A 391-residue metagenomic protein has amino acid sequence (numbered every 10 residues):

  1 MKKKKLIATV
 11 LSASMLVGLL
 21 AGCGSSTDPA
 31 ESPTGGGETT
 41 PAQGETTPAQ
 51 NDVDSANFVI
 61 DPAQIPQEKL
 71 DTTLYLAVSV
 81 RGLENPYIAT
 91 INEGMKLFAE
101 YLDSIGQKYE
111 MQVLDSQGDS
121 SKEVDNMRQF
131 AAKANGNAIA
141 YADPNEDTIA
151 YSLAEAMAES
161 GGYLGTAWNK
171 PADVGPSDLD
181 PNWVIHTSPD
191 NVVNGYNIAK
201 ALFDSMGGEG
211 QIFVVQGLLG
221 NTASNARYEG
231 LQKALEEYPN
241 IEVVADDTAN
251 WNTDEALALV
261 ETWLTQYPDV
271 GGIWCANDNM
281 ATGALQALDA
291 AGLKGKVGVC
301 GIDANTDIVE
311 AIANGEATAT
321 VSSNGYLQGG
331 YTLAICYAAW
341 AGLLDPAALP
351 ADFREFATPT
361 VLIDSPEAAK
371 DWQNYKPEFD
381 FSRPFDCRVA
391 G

Functional and structural regions predicted by a protein language model:
L6, L20-E38: Bacterial lipoprotein signal-peptidase II cleavage site
P48-T73, V215, L219, A234-L235 (+1 more regions): Hinge/cleft segment of the Venus flytrap/periplasmic-binding protein
D52-G94, F98, L102, Q112-R128 (+4 more regions): Extracytoplasmic "Venus flytrap"
D54-I65, K69-L70, E123, I185-I212 (+3 more regions): Hydrophobic alpha-helical segments within soluble ligand-binding/sensing domains
Y87-D103, N194-I198, T222-I241, E255 (+3 more regions): Short, solvent-exposed amphipathic alpha-helices that sit in or adjacent to ligand/effector-binding or catalytic
D115, P176-A201, V214-V215, D246 (+1 more regions): Short beta-strand elements at the ligand-binding edges of bilobed clamshell
N135-G161, L231, V244, A249-E310: Hydrophobic alpha-helical
D147-T148, L153-V193, T306-A313, A317-T318: Flexible loop/hinge segments that line or gate small-molecule binding clefts
